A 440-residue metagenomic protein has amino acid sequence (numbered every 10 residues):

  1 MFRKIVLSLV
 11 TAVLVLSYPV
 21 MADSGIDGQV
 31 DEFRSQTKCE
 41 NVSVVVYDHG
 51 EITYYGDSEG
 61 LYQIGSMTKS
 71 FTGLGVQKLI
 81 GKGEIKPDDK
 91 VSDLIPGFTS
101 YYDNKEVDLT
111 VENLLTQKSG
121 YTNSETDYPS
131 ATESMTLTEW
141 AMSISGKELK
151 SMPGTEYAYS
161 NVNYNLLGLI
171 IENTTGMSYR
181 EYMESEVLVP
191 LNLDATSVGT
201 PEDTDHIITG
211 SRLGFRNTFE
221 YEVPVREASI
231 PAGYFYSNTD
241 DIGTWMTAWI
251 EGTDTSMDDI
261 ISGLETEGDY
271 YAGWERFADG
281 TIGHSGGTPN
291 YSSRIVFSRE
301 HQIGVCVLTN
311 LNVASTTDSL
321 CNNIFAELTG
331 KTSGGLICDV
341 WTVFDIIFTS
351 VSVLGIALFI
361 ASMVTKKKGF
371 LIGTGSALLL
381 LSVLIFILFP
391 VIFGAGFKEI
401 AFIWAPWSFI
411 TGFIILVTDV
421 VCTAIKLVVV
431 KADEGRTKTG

Functional and structural regions predicted by a protein language model:
M1-L7, K368-G373: N-terminal Sec-pathway targeting helices
F2-S24, V46-H49: Hydrophobic secretory-pathway targeting helix
V6, V20-S24, G28, Q63 (+2 more regions): Cross-kingdom Sec-pathway N-terminal secretion signals
D23-H49, V223-G440: Catalytic loop of the DD-peptidase/beta-lactamase superfamily, centered on the K-T-G motif and neighboring
D27-D31, G73, D88, S92-I95 (+8 more regions): Extracytoplasmic/secreted envelope proteins and their assembly/folding machinery, especially bacterial periplasmic
V30, V44, G50, Q63-D88 (+3 more regions): Active-site SXXK
T37-E40, Y54-N113, S151-N161, I230 (+1 more regions): Short active-site loop at a secondary-structure junction that contains or immediately precedes the catalytic residue(s)
D103-P289: Short, surface-exposed loop or secondary-structure junction motifs that flank catalytic or metal-binding residues
